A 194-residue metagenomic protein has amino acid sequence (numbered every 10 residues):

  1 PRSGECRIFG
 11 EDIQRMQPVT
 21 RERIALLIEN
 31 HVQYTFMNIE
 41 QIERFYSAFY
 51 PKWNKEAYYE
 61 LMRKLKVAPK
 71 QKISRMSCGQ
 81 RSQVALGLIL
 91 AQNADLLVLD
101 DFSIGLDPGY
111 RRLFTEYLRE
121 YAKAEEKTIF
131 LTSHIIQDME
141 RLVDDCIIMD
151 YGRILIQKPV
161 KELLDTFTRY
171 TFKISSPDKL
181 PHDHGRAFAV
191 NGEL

Functional and structural regions predicted by a protein language model:
R2-E5, Y151: Conserved coupling/switch loops of ABC nucleotide-binding domains, chiefly the family-specific signature
G4-D12, V19-T20: Conserved ABC transporter NBD signature motif
E22, I28-V84: ABC-family P-loop ATPase nucleotide-binding domains
L97-D101: Catalytic Walker B motif of ABC-type/P-loop ATPase nucleotide-binding domains
S103-I104, I136: Short loop immediately C-terminal to the Walker-B catalytic DE motif in ABC-type ATPase nucleotide-binding domains
P108-Y110: Helix N-cap at the start of a conserved alpha-helix in ABC-type nucleotide-binding domains
L113-L194: ABC transporter nucleotide-binding domain
